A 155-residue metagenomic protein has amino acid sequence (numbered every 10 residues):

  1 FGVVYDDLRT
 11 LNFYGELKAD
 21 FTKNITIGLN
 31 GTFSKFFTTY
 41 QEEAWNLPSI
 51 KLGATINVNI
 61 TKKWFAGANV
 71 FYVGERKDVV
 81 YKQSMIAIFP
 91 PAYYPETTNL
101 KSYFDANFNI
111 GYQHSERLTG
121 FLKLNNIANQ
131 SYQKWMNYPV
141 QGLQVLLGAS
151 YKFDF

Functional and structural regions predicted by a protein language model:
F1-R9, T32-T55, V73-Q113, I127-L146: Outer-membrane beta-barrel domain signature, especially the mid-to-C-terminal portions of large Gram-negative OMP
R9-N30: Face-selective signature of the C-terminal outer-membrane beta-barrel domain
A19-K23, V58, Y112, Y151-F153: Residue-level signature of outer-membrane beta-barrel architecture
K23-L29, K62-G67, E116-L122, F155: Repeated loop/turn-to-beta-strand initiation elements of outer-membrane beta-barrel proteins
L29-K35, A68-Y72, L122-N126, Y151: Transmembrane beta-barrel strands of outer-membrane/channel proteins
K51-G53, N57-N69: Gram-negative (and chloroplast) outer-membrane scaffold detector with strong preference for beta-barrel transmembrane
T61-K63, I86-I88, V140, D154-F155: Short, charged low-complexity intrinsically disordered segments located at boundaries of structured domains
G120, Q141-F155: Outer-membrane beta-barrel "beta-signal"
